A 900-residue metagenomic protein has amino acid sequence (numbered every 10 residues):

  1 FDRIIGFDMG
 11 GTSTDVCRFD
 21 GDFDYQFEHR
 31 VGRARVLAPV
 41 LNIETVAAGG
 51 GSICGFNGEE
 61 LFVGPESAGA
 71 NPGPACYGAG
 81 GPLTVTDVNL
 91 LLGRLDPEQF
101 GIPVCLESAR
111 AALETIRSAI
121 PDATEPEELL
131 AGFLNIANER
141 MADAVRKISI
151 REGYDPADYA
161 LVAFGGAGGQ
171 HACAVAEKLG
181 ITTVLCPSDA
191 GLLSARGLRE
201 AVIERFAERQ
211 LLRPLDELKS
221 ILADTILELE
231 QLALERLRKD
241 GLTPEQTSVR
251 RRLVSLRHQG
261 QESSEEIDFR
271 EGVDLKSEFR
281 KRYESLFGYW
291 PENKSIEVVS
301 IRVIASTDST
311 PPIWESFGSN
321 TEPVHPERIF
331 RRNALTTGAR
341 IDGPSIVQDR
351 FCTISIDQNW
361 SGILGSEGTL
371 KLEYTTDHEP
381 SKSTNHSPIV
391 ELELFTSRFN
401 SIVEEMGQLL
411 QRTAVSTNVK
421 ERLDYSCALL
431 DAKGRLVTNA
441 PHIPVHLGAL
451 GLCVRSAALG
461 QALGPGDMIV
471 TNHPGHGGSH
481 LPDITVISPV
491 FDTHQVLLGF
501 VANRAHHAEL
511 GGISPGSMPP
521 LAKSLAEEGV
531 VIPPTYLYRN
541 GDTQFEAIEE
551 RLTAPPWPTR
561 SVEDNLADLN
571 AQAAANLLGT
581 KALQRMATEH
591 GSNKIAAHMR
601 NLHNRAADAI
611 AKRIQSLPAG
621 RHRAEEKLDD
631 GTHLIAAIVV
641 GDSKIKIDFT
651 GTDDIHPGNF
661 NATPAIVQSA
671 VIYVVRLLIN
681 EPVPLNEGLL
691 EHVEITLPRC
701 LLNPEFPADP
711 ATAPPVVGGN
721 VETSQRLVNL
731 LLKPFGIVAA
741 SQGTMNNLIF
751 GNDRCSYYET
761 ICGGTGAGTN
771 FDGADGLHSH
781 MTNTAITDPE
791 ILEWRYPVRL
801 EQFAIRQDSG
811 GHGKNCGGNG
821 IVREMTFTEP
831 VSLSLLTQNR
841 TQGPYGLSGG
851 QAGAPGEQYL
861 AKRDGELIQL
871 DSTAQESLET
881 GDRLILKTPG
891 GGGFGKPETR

Functional and structural regions predicted by a protein language model:
F1, G11, G64, A68-P72 (+3 more regions): C-terminal, non-catalytic interaction/recognition modules in large multi-subunit enzymes and RNPs
D2-D20, S52-G55, C173: Gly/Thr-rich phosphate-binding beta-strand-loop-beta motif of the actin/hexokinase/Hsp70
G6-F7, C17, I43-V46, C76-Y77 (+5 more regions): Short glycine- and Lys/Arg-enriched binding-loop motifs that mark or flank ligand-binding interfaces
C17-P103, L237, G241-Q246, V254-H258: Phosphate-binding glycine-rich/basic clefts of nucleotide- and phosphate-handling proteins, predominantly
